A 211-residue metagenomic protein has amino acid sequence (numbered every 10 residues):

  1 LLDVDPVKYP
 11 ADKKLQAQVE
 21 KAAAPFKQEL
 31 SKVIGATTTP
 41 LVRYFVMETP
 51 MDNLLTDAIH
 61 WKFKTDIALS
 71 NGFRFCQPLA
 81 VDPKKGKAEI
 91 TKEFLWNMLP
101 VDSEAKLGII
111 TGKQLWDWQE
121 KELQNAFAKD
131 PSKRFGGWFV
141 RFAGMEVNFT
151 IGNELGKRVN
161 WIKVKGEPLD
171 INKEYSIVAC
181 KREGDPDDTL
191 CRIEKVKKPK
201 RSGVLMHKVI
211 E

Functional and structural regions predicted by a protein language model:
L1-Q28, E122, A126-R134, W138-R141: Active-site-adjacent helix-turn-beta-strand microarchitecture at beta-sheet edges that either contains or buttresses
A11, L15, F26, Y44 (+3 more regions): Generic alpha-helical structural element
D12-V19, A23, K27-L30, I34 (+3 more regions): Alpha-helix initiation and N-capping motif
E29-E48: Glycine-rich phosphate/diphosphate-binding loops and the adjacent beta-loop-alpha structural elements that coordinate
N53-E211: Feature captures C-terminal
